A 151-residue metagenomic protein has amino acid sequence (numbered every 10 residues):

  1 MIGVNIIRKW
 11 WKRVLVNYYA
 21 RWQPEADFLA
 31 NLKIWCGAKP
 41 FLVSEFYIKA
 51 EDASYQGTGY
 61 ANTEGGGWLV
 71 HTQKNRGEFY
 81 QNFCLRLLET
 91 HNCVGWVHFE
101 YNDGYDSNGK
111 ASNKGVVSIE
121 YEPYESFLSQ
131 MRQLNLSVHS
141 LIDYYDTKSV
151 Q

Functional and structural regions predicted by a protein language model:
M1-T63, Q81-L85: Glycoside hydrolase catalytic-domain groove-lining segments
I7-W10, L69-T72, E125-L128: General structural signal for secondary-structure boundaries
L15, L29-L32, L42, L69 (+4 more regions): Generic detector of leucine side chains in alpha-helical contexts
Q23-A30, K74, E78, E125 (+1 more regions): Generic alpha-helical secondary structure signal
C36, T58, T72, T147-Q151: Intrinsic structural disorder
L42-F46, E51, N62-V117: Substrate-binding cleft of secreted/luminal carbohydrate-active enzymes
G57, L87-H98, S137-Y144: Noncatalytic linker/hinge segments flanking ATPase motor cores
F99-Q151: Aromatic-rich peripheral "rim/lid" segments of glycoside hydrolase catalytic domains that contact and position glycan
